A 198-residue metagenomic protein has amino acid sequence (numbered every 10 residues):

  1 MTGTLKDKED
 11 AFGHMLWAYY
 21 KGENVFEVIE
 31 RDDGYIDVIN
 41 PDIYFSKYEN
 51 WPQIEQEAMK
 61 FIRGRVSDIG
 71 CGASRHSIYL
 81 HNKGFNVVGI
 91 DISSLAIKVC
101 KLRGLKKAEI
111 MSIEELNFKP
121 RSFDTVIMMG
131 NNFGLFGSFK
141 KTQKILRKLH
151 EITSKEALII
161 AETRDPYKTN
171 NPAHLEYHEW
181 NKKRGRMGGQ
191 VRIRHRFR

Functional and structural regions predicted by a protein language model:
M1-I29: N-terminal auxiliary segments of SAM/dcSAM-dependent transferases
L16-A18, S154-R198: SAM-dependent methyltransferase
D42-R65: Conserved alpha-helix/loop element of class I SAM-dependent methyltransferases that forms part of the SAM/SAH-binding
S93-S94: Conserved SAM/SAH-binding beta-strand->alpha-helix loop
G104-E115: Conserved SAM-binding strand-loop segment of SAM-dependent methyltransferases
E114-V126: A short acidic, Gly/Pro-enriched loop at the edge of an enzyme's catalytic core that lines a small-molecule cofactor
F123-Q143: A short SAM/SAH-binding and catalytic strip from SAM-dependent methyltransferases
T142-K155: A short glycine-rich, Lys/Arg-flanked "PGG" loop and its adjoining helix->strand segment in the class I
